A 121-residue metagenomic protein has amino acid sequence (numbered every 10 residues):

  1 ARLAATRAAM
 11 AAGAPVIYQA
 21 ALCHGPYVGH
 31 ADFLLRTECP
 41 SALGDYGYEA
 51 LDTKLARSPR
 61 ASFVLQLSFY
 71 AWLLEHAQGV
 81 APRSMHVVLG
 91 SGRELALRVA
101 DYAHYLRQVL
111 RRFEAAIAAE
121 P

Functional and structural regions predicted by a protein language model:
A1-T53: Catalytic cores of nuclease domains that cleave nucleic-acid phosphodiester backbones
R2-A5, F63-L65, L95-R98: Short, solvent-exposed polar/charged micro-motifs at secondary-structure junctions
A14, G44, Q66, R98-D101: A general marker of short, structured functional hotspots
P15-V16, D52, L67, S91 (+1 more regions): Generic, low-specificity signal for short hydrophobic/alpha-helical stretches with a mild N-terminal bias, encompassing
G29-A31, S68-A71, M85: Small-side-chain structural scaffolding
L43-H76: A conserved hydrophobic secondary-structure block that centers on an alpha-helix together with its immediately flanking
S58-A61, L73-P121: Metal-dependent nuclease catalytic regions and adjoining charged, substrate-binding loops involved in nucleic-acid end
